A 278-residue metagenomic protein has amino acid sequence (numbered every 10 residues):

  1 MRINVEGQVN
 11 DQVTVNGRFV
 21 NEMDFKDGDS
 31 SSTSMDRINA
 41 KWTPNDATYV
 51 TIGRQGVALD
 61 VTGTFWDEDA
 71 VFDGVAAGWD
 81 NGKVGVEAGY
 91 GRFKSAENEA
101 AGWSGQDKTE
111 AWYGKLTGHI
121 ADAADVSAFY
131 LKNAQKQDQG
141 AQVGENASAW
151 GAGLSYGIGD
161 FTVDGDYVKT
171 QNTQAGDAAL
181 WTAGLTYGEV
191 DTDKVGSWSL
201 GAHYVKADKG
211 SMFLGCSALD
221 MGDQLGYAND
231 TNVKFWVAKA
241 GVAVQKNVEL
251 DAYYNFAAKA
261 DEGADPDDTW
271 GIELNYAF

Functional and structural regions predicted by a protein language model:
M1-A101, Q106-Y130, D177-C216: Outer membrane beta-barrel
F25-S30, T43, A124, Y130 (+1 more regions): Outer-membrane beta-barrel pore domains
